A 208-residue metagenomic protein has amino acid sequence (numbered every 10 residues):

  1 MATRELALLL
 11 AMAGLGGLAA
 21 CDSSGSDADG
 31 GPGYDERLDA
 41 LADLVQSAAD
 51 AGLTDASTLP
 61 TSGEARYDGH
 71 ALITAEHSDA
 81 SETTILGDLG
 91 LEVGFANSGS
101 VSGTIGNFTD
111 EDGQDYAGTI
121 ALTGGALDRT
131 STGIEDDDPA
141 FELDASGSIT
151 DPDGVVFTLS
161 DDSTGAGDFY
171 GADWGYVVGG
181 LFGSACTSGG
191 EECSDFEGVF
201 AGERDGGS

Functional and structural regions predicted by a protein language model:
M1-C21: Sec-dependent bacterial lipoprotein signal peptides
C21-S208: Mature soluble binding/inhibitory domains
